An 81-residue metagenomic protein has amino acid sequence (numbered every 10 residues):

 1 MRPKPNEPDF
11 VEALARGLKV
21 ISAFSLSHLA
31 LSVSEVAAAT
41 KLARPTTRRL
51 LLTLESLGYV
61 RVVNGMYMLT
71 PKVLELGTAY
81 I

Functional and structural regions predicted by a protein language model:
M1-I81: N-terminal helix-turn-helix
